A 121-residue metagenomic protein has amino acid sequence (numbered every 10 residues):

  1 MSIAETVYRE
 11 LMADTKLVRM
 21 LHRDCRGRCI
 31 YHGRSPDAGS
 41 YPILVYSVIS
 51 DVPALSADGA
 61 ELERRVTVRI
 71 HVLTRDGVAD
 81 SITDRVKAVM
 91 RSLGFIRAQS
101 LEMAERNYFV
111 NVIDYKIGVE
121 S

Functional and structural regions predicted by a protein language model:
M1-D51, L55-S56: Small/polar-rich, solvent-exposed N-terminal microdomains that initiate assembly or binding
I49-V52, E63-T67, V89-S92, G118: Short, low-complexity, polar/charged sequence segments that are solvent-exposed and flexible
L55-D58, D84: Short, charged, solvent-exposed linker or helix-capping segments at domain edges/interfaces that act as flexible hinges
S56-A57, R69-L73, G94-A98: Glycine-rich loops and low-complexity Gly/Arg-rich segments that provide flexible linkers or classic glycine-based
A57-L62, R106: Short, solvent-exposed beta-strand/turn "edge" segments of beta-rich domains on protein surfaces
L62-D76, F109-V119: Oligomerization/assembly interface segments of phage tail-like spikes and tubes
A79-D80: Loop/helix-junction capping segments adjacent to catalytic residues or to phosphate/diphosphate-binding pockets
T83-S121: Acidic-leaning, charged glycine-interspersed low-complexity segments
